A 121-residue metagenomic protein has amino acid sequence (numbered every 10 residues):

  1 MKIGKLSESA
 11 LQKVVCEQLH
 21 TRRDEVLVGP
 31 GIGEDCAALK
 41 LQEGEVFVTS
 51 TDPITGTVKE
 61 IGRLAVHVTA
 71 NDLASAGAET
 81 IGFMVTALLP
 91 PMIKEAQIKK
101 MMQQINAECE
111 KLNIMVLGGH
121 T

Functional and structural regions predicted by a protein language model:
M1-V58, A76, V85, Q103-G118: Extreme N-terminal cap/leader segments of soluble proteins
T55-V68, I93-Q103: Glycine-rich anion/phosphate-binding loops
N71-A74: Active-site- and interface-proximal helix/loop "cap" or "latch" segments in soluble metabolic and energy-transducing
F83-M84, K94: A general structural signal for short secondary-structure boundary/capping elements
A87-P90: Short beta-strand-loop/turn "lid" adjacent to the catalytic site in phosphate-handling enzymes
